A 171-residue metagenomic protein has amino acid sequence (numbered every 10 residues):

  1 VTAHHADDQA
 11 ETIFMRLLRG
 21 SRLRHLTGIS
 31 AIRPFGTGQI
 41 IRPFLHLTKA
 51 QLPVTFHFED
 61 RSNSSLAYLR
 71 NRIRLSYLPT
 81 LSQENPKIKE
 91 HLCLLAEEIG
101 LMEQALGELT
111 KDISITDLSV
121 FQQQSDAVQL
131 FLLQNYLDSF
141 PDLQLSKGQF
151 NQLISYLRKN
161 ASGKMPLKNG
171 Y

Functional and structural regions predicted by a protein language model:
V1-A3, D8-I99: Catalytic subdomain that performs nucleotidyl-dependent activation
R33-G36, L75, C93-Y171: AMP-forming adenylation/ATP pyrophosphatase catalytic core
